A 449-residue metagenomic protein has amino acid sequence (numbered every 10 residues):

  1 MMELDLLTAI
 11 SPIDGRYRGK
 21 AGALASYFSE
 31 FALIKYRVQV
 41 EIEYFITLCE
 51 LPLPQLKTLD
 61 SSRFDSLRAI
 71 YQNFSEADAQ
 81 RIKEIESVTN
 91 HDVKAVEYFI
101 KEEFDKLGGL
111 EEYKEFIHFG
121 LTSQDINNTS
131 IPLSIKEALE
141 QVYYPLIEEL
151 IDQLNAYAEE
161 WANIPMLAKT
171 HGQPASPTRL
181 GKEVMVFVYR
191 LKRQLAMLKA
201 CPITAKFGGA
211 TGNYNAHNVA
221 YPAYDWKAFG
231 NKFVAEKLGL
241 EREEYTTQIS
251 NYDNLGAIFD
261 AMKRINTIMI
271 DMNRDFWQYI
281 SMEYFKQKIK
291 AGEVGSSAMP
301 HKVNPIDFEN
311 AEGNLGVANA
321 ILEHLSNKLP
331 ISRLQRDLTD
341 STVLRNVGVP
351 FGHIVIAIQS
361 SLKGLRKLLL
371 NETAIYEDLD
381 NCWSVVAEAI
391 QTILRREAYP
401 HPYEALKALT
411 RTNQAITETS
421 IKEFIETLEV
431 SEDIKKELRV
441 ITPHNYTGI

Functional and structural regions predicted by a protein language model:
M2-E30, S66, V294-I449: Catalytic-core signal marking the mid-to-C-terminal active-site face
M2-Y214, Y221-F233, G295, F308-N310 (+4 more regions): A helix-coil-helix interface module used to build multimeric assemblies and to scaffold catalytic/cofactor sites
E43-T47, F99, E103, A138 (+16 more regions): Generic, well-ordered alpha-helical scaffold segments in large soluble proteins
D105-E111, K199-P202, S281-Y284, N319-E323 (+1 more regions): Proline-centered turn/helix-capping motifs that create local helix->coil transitions or kinks
K136-Y144, E148-I151, N155, M185-V188 (+7 more regions): Short amphipathic alpha-helical segments with heptad-repeat character
E159-A162, I203, W277, Y284 (+3 more regions): Alpha-helical coiled-coil oligomerization motifs
Q194, E241, T247-R333: Glycine-rich anion/phosphate-binding loop at the beta-strand->alpha-helix junction
Y224-Q248, Y252: Active-site-adjacent "gating/activation" loops or surface patches in catalytic cores
